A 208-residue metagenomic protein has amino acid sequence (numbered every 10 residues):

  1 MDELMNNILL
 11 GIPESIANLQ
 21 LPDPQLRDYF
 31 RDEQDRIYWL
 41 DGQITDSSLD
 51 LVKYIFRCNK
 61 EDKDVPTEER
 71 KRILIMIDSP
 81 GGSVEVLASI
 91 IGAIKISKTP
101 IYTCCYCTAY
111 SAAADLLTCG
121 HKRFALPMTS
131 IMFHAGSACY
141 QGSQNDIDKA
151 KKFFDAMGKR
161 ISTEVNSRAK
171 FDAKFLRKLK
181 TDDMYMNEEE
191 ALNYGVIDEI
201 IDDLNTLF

Functional and structural regions predicted by a protein language model:
M1-F208: Terminal-region recognition feature
